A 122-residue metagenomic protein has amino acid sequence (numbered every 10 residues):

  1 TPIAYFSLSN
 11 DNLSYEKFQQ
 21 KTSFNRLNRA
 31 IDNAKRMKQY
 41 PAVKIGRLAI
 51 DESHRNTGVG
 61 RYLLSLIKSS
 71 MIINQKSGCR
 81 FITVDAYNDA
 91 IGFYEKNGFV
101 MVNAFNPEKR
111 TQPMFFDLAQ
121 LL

Functional and structural regions predicted by a protein language model:
T1, S7, R29-A34, R55 (+2 more regions): An acidic/histidine-cluster motif and surrounding catalytic segment that typifies divalent-metal-assisted enzyme active
I3-A4, N103: A structural microfeature
Y5-R47: Conserved acyl-donor/pantetheine-binding loop and adjacent beta-alpha core of acyl/acetyltransferases and related
G46-N56: A short, internal acetyl-CoA/4′-phosphopantetheine-binding micro-motif in the GNAT/acyltransferase core
N56-S70: Conserved acetyl-CoA-binding loop-helix of GNAT-fold acetyltransferases
G60, L64, N88-A90, A104-M114: Short glycine/proline-centered loop/turn elements that form peptide/ligand docking sites
L64, M71-A86: Conserved GNAT acetyl-CoA-binding A-motif
T83, E95-F116: Conserved catalytic-core motifs of GNAT/GCN5-like acyltransferases
